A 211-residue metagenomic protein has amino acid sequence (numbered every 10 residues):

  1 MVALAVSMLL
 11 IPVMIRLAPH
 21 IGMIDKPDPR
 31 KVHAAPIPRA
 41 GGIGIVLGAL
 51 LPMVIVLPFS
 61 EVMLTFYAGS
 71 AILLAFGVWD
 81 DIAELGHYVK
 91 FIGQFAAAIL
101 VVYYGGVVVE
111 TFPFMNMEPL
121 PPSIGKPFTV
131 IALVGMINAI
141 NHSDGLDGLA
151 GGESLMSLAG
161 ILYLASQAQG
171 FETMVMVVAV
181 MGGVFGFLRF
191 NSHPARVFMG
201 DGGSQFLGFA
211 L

Functional and structural regions predicted by a protein language model:
M1-L211: "…together with the soluble PPM/PP2C metallo-phosphatase catalytic core" -> "…together with the soluble PPM/PP2C
